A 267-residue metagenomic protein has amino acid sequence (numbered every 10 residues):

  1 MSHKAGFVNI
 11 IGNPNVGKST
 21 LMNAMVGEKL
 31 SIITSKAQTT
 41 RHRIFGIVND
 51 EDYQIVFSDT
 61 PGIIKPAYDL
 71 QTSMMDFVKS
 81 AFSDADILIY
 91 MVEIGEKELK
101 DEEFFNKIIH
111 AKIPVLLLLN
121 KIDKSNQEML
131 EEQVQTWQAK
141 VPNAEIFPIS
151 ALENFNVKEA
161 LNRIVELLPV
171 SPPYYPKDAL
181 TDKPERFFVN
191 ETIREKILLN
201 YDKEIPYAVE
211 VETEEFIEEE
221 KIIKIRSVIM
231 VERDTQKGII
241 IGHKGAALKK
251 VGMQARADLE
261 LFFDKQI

Functional and structural regions predicted by a protein language model:
M1-F82: Conserved G1/Walker A P-loop phosphate-binding module
G17, N156, A247: Conserved glycine(s) of the Walker
E28, I47-E51, P66, A81 (+8 more regions): Conserved, well-folded catalytic cores of nucleic-acid-processing and energy-transducing macromolecular machines
T40, I63-K65, K97-E98, S125-N126 (+1 more regions): Catalytic P-loop NTPase motifs of RecA-like helicase/translocase cores
D52, D76-A144, I217-E219: Conserved C-terminal guanine-recognition region of P-loop GTPase G domains, centered on the G4
D59, N120, S150: Active-site glycine-centered loops adjacent to acidic/histidine catalytic or metal-binding residues that shape
P114, D123-T181, E185: Canonical P-loop GTPase G-domain recognition
E185-I267: P-loop NTP-binding site
